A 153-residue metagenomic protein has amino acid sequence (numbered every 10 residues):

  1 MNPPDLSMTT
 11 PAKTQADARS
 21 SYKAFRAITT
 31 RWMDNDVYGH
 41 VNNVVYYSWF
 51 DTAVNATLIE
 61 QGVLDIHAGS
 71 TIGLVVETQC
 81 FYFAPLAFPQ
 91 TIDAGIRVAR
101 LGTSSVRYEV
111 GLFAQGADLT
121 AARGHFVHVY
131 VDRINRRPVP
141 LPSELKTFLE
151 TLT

Functional and structural regions predicted by a protein language model:
N2-A24, L86-F88, V98-T153: HotDog/MaoC-like acyl-thioester-processing domains
N2-E60: Catalytic strand-loop segment that frames the active site of acyl-thioester-processing enzymes
A27-R31, F81, V127: Generic structural detector for well-ordered beta-strands
D34, H40-N43, V76-E77, A84 (+2 more regions): Generic structural "secondary-structure junction" signal
Y46-W49, L74, E109, V127: Residue-level recognition of specific faces of alpha-helices
T57-V106, T120-G124: Hydrophobic beta-strand-centered segment that forms part of the acyl-chain substrate-binding groove
